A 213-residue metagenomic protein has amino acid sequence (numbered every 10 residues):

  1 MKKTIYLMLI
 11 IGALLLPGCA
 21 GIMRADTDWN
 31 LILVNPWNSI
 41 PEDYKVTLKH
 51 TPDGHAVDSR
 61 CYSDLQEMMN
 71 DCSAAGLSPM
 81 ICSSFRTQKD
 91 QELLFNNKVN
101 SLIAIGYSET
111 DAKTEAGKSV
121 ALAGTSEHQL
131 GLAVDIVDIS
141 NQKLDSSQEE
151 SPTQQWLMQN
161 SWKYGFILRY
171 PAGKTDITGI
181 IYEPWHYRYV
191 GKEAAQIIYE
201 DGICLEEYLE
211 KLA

Functional and structural regions predicted by a protein language model:
M1-M23: Gram-positive cell-envelope targeting signals
L15-A213: Extracytoplasmic cell-surface/polysaccharide-interacting catalytic and binding patches
